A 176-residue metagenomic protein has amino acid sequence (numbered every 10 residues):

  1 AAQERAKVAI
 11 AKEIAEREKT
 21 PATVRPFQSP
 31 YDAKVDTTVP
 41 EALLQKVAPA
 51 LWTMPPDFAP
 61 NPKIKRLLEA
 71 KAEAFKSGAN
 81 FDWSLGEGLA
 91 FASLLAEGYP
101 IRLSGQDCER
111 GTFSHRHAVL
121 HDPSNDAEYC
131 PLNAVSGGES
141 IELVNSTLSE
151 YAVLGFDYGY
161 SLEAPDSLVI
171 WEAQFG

Functional and structural regions predicted by a protein language model:
A1-G176: Flexible, glycine-rich loop/tail regions that form catalytic "lids" or insertion modules at the edges of active sites
